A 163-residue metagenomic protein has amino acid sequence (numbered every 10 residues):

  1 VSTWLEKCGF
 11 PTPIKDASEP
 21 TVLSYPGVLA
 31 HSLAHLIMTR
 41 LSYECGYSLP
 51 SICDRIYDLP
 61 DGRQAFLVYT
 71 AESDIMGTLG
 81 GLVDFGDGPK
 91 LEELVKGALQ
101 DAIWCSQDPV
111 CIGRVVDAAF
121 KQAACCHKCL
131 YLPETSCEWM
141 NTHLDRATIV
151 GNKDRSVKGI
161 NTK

Functional and structural regions predicted by a protein language model:
V1-K163: C-terminal accessory domains/tails appended to large, multi-domain proteins
